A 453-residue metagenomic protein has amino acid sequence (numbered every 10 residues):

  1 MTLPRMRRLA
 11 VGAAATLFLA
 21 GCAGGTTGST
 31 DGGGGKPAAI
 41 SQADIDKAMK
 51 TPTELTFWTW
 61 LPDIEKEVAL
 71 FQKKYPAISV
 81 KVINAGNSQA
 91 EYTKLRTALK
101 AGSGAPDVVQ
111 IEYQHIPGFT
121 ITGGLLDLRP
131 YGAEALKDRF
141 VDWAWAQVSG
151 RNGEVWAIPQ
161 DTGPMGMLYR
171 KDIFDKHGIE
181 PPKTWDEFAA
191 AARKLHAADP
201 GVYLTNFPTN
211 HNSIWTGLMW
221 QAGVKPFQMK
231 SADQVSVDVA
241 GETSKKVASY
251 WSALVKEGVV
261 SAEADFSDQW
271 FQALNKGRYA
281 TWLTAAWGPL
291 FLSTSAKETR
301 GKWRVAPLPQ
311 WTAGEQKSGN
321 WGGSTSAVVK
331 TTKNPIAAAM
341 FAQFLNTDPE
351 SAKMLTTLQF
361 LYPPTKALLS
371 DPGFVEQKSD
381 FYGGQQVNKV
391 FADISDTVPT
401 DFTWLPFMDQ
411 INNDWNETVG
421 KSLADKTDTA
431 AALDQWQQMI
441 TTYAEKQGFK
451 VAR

Functional and structural regions predicted by a protein language model:
T2-P117, E134-L136, P181, E263 (+4 more regions): Conserved N-terminal structural module of periplasmic/extracytoplasmic solute-binding proteins
L17, L95, F188, L195 (+2 more regions): Hydrophobic residues within well-ordered alpha-helices
G35-K47, Y113-M165, L218-M219, R304-A306: Hinge/lid segment of periplasmic solute-binding proteins
M49, W287-T299, T312-D414, Q447-R453: C-terminal lobe and pocket-closing loops of periplasmic/extracytoplasmic Venus-flytrap solute-binding proteins
T97, A105-D107, A135-I173, Y203 (+2 more regions): A structural signal for short loop-to-beta-strand junctions that line the ligand-binding cleft of periplasmic/secreted
L99-I111, G124-L126, D199-V202, K276-A285: Alpha-to-beta junction loops
E154-Q160, M165, A189-S236, Y279: Extracytoplasmic/periplasmic solute-binding protein
A192, D233-E263, L308: Glycine-centered hinge/linker elements that transmit conformational signals in sensory and ligand-binding systems
